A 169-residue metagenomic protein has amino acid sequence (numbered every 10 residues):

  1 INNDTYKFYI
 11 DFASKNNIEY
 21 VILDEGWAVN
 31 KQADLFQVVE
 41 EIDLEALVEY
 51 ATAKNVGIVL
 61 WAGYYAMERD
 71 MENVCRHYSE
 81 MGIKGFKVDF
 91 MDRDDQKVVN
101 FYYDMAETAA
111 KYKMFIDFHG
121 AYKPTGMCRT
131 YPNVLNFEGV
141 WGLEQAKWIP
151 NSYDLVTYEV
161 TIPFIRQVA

Functional and structural regions predicted by a protein language model:
D4-G26, Y78-K84: Catalytic domains of carbohydrate-active enzymes, especially glycoside hydrolases
E25-A169: Aromatic- and carboxylate-enriched substrate-binding clefts and catalytic-loop regions of carbohydrate-active enzymes
